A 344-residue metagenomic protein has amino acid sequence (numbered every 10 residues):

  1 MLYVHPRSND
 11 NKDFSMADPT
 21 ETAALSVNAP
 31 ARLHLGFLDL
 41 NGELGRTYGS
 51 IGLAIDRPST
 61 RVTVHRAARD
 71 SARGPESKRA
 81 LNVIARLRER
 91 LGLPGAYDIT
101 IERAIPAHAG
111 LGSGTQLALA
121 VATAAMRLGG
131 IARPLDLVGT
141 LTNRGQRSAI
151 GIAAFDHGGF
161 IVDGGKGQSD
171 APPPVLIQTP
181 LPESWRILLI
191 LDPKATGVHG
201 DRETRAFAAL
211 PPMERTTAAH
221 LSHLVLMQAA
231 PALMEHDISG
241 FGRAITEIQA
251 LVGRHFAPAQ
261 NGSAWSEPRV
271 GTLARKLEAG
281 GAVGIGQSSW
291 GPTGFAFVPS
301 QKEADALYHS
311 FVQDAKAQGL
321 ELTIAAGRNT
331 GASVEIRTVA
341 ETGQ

Functional and structural regions predicted by a protein language model:
L2-A109, M126-R133, Q146, N329-A332 (+1 more regions): ATP-binding N-lobe of GHMP and related small-molecule kinases
N28, A54, A153-D156, L189-P193 (+1 more regions): Short beta-strand segments
V64-R66, G74, D192, A296-S300: Short beta-strand-to-loop capping motifs
L93-A96, A125-L141, G167-P173, K302-F311: Phosphate-handling active-site elements
L111-L135, A154-K166: DPxDG-like acidic metal-binding loop motif
L135-W185, G271, I285-Q287, G291 (+1 more regions): Alpha/beta catalytic cores of group-transfer enzymes, especially the acyltransferase/condensing modules of polyketide
D192, G197-W265: Active-site rim beta-loop-alpha module in soluble metabolic enzymes
L233-Q344: Glycine-rich, charge-dense phosphate/pyrophosphate-binding loop(s) and the adjacent flexible "lid"/catalytic subdomain
